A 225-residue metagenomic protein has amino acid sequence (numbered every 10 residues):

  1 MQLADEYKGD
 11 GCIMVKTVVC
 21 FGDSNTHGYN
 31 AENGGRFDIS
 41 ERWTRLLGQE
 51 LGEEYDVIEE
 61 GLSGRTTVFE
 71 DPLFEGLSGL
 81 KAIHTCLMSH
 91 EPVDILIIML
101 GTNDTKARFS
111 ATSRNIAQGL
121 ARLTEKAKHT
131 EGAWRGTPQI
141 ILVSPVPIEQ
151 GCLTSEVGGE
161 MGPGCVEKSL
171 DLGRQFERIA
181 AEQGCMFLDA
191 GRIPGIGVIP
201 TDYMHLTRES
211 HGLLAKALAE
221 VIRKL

Functional and structural regions predicted by a protein language model:
D5-L62, V68-L73, T85-H90, G212-K216: Serine-esterase "nucleophile elbow" of acetyl-processing enzymes
S63-V68, I193-G197: A short acidic, often aromatic-flanked loop/helix-cap motif at beta-alpha or helix-coil junctions that lines enzyme
L77-L225: Alpha-helical cap/lid subdomain in secreted, periplasmic, or secretory-pathway luminal O-acyl-processing enzymes
